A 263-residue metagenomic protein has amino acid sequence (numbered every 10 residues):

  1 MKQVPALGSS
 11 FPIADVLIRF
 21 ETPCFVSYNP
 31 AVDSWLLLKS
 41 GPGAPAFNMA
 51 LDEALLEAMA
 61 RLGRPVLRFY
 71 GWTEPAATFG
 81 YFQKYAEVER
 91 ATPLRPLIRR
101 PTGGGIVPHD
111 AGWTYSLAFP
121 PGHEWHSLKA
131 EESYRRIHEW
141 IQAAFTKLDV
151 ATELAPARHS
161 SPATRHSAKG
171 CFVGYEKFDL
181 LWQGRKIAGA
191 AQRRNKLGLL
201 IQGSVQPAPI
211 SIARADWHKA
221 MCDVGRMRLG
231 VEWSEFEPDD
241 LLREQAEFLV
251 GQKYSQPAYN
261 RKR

Functional and structural regions predicted by a protein language model:
M1-K2, A6-N29, A157-A168: Short, basic, low-complexity termini and linkers enriched in Ser/Thr/Gly/Pro that act as targeting/leader peptides
Y28-T92, R99-R100, H218, R226-R263: Active-site loop/lid in soluble adenylation, ligation, and acyl-transfer enzymes
F47, L51, K129-I137, A213-W217 (+1 more regions): Short amphipathic alpha-helical segments
F69, K84-H126: A glycine-rich, hydrophobic loop/mini-helix early in the fold
A77, Q83, H166, Y175-E176 (+1 more regions): Ser/Thr-rich, low-complexity intrinsically disordered terminal regions
A111-S161, R165-G170, K177: Internal, conserved structured core segments that host functional sites
H138-H166, A190-R263: Long, positively charged amphipathic alpha-helical accessory segments at protein N-termini or as interdomain linkers
G170, G174-A191: Aromatic/basic-lined ligand-recognition segments that form π-stacking hydrophobic pockets flanked by Lys/Arg to engage
